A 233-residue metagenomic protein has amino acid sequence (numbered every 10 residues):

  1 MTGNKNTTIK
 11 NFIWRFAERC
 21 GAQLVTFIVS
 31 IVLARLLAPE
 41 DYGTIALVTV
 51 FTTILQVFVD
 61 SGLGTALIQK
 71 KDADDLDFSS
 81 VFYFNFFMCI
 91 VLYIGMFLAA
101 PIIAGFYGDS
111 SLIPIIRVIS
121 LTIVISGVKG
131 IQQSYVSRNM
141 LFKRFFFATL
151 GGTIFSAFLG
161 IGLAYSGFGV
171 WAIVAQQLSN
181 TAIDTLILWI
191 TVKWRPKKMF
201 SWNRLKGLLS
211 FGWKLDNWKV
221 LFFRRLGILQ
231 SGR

Functional and structural regions predicted by a protein language model:
M1-N4, T8, K143, L186-R233: Interhelical loop/hinge segments that connect adjacent transmembrane helices in multipass membrane
T2, A34-V48, K70-V81, Y93-S120 (+4 more regions): Membrane-interface helix-capping segments at transmembrane helix termini in multi-pass transporters
K5-I9, A66-D75, I125-T149, W171 (+2 more regions): Membrane-interface junctions at transmembrane-helix termini in multi-pass inner-membrane proteins
N6-T26, L47-V48, V59-P101, P114-S120 (+2 more regions): Membrane-water interface segments that mark the loop-to-transmembrane alpha-helix transition
F12, V25-V29, E40-D72, F82-N85 (+3 more regions): Small-residue-rich midsections of specific transmembrane alpha-helices
F27-V32, I102, I131, Y135 (+2 more regions): Alpha-helical transmembrane segments of multipass membrane proteins
A46, I113-S120, F147-W194, S210 (+1 more regions): Hydrophobic alpha-helical transmembrane segments
I54-F58, I94, L98, D109-Q132 (+6 more regions): Alpha-helical transmembrane segments of multi-pass membrane proteins
